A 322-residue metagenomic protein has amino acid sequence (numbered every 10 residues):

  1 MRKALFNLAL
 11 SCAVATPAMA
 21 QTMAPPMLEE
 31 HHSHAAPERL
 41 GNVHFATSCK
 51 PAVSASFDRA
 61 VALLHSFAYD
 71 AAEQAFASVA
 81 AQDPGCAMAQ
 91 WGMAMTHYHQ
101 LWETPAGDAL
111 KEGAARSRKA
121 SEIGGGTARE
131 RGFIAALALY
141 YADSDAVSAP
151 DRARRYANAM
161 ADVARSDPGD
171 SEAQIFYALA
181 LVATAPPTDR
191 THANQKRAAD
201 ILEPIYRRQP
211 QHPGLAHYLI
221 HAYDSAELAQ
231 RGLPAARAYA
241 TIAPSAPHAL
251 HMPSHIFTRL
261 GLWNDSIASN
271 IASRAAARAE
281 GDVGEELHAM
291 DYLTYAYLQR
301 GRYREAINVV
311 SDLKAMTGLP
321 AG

Functional and structural regions predicted by a protein language model:
Q21-K50: N-terminal pre-domain segments of enzymes
G41-A55, E122-T127, E280-G281, A321-G322: TPR-adjacent "capping" and linker segments in tetratricopeptide-repeat scaffold/adaptor proteins
K50-R59, G85-H97, G125-D145, G169-P187 (+3 more regions): Amphipathic alpha-helical repeat scaffolds of TPR domains
F57, L64, F76, L110 (+8 more regions): Inward-facing hydrophobic residues that define packing positions of alpha-helical scaffold repeats
S66, Q100, D143, V147-P150 (+5 more regions): Structural motif corresponding to the intra-repeat A-B loop/turn of tetratricopeptide repeats
Y69-D70, E103, L110, A153 (+4 more regions): TPR-repeat structural position
A81, S121, A161, R165 (+5 more regions): Amphipathic alpha-helical segments of tetratricopeptide repeats
